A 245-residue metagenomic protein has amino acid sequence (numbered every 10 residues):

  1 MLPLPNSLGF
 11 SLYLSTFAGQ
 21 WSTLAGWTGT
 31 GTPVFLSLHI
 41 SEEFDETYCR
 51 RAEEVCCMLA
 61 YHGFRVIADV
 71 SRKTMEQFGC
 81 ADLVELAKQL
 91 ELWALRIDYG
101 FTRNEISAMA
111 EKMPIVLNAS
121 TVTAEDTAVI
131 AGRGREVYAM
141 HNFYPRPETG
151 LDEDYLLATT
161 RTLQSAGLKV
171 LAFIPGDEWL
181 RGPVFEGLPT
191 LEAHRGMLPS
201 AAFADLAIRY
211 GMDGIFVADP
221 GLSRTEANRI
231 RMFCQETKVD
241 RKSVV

Functional and structural regions predicted by a protein language model:
L2-G132, E136: Active-site beta->alpha loop and helix N-cap motifs at the rims of alpha/beta catalytic domains
V116-R241: Catalytic alpha/beta core domains of metabolic enzymes, predominantly
V244: Conserved small/polar residues in nucleotide/adenosyl-binding loops
